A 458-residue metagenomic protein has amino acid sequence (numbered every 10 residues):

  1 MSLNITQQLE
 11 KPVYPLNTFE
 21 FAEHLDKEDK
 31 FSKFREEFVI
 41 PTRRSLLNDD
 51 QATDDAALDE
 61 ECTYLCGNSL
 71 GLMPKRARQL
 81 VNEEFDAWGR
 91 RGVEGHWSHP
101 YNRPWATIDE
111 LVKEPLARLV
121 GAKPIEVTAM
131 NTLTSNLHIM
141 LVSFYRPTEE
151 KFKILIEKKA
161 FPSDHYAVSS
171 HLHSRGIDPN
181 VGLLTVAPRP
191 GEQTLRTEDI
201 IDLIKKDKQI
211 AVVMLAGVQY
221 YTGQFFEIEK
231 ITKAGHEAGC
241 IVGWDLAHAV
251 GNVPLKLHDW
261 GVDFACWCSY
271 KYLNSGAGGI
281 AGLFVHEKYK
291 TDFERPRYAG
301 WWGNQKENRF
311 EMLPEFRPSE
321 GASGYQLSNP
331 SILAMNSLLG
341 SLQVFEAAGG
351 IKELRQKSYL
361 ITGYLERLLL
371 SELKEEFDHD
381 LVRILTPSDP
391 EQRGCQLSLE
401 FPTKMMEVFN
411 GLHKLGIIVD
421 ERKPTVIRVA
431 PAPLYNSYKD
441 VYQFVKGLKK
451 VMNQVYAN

Functional and structural regions predicted by a protein language model:
M1-N458: Pyridoxal 5′-phosphate
